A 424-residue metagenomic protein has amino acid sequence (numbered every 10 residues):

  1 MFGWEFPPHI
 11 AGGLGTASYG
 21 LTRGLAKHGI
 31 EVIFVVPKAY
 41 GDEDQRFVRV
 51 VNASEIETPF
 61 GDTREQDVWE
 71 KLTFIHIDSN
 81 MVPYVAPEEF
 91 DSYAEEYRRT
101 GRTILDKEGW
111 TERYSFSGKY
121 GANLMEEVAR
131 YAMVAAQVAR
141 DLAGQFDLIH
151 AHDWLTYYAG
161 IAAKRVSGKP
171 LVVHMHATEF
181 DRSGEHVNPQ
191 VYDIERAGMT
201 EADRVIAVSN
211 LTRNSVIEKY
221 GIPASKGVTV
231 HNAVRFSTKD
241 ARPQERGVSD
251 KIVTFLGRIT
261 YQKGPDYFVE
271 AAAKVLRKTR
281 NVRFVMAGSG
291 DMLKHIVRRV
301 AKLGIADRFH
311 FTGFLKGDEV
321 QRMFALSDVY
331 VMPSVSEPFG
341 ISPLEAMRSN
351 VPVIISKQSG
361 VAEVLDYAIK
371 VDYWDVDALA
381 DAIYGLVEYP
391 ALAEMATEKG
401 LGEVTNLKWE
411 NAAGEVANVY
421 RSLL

Functional and structural regions predicted by a protein language model:
F34-A139: A conserved catalytic-core segment of Leloir-type glycosyltransferases
I206, G247-A272, V285, T397: Conserved donor-binding/catalytic core segment of Leloir-type glycosyltransferases
L211, A233: Carbohydrate-associated surface elements
H295-L315: Nucleotide-activated donor-binding/catalytic signature segment of Leloir-type glycosyltransferases, i.e., the conserved
F314-L315, R322-S327: Short alpha-helical donor nucleotide-sugar binding micro-motif in glycosyltransferases
V335: Aromatic "clamp/platform" in nucleotide-sugar-dependent glycosyltransferases that forms part of the donor/acceptor
P352-I355: Short hydrophobic beta-strand element within catalytic cores of glycosyltransferases and related nucleotide-activated
A368-V376, G385-P390: Conserved acidic donor-binding segment of nucleotide-sugar-dependent glycosyltransferases
